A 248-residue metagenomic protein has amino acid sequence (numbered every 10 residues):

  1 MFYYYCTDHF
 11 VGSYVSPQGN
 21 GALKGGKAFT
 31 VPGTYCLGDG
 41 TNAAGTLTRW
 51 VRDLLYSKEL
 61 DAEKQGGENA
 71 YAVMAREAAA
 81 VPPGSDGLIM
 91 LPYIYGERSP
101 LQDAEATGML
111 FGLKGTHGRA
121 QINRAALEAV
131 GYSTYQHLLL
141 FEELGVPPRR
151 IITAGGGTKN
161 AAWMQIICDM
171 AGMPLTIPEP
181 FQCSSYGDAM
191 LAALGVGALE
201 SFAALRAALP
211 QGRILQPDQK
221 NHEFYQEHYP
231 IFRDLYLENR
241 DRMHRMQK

Functional and structural regions predicted by a protein language model:
M1-K248: Active-site core segments that coordinate phosphate-bearing ligands/cofactors across diverse enzyme families
